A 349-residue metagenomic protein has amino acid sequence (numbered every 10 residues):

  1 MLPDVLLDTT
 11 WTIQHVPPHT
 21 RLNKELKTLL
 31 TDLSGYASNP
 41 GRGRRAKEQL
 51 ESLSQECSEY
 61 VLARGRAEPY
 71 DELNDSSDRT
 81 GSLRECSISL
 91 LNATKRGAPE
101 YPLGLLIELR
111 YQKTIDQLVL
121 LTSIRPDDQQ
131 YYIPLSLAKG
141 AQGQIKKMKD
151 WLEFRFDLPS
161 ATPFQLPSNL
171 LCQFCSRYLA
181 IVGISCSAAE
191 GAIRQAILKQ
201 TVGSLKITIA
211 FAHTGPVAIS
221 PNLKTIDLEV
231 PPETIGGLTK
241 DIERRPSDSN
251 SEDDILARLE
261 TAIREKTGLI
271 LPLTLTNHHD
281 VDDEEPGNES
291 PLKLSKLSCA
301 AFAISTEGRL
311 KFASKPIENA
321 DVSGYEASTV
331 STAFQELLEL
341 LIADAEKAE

Functional and structural regions predicted by a protein language model:
M1-E349: Intrinsically disordered, low-complexity, charge-rich terminal extensions of nucleic-acid-associated complexes
